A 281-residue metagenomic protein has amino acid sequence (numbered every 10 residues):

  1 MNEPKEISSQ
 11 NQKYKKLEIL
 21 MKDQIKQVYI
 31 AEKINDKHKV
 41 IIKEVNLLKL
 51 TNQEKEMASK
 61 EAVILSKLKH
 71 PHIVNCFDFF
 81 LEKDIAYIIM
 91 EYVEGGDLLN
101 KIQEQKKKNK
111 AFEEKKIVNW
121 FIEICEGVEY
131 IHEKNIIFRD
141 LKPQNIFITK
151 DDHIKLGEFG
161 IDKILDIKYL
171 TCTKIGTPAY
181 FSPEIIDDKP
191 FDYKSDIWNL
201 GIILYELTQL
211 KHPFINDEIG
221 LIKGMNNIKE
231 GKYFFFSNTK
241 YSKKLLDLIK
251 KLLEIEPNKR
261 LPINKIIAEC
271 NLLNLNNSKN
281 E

Functional and structural regions predicted by a protein language model:
A58, A62-V63: Regulatory alphaC helix of protein kinase catalytic domains
F79: Activation-segment/catalytic-loop signature of the eukaryotic protein kinase fold
D84-D97, K101: Conserved short submotifs of the Hanks-type protein kinase catalytic core that shape the nucleotide-binding pocket
W120-F121: Activation segment signature within eukaryotic-like protein kinase domains
D196: Conserved catalytic-loop aspartate of Hanks-type protein kinases
E254-K279: Terminal C-lobe "cap" of eukaryotic-type protein kinase domains
